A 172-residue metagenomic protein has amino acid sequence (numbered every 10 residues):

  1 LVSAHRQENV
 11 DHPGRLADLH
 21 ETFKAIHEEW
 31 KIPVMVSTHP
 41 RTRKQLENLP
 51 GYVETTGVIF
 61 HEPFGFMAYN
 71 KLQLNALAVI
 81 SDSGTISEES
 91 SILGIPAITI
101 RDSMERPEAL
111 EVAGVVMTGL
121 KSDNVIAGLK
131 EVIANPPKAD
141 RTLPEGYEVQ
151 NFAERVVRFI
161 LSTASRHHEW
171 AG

Functional and structural regions predicted by a protein language model:
L1-I32, V36-T38, T42-G172: Nucleotide-activated sugar donor-binding and catalytic core shared by glycosyltransferases and related lipid-linked
